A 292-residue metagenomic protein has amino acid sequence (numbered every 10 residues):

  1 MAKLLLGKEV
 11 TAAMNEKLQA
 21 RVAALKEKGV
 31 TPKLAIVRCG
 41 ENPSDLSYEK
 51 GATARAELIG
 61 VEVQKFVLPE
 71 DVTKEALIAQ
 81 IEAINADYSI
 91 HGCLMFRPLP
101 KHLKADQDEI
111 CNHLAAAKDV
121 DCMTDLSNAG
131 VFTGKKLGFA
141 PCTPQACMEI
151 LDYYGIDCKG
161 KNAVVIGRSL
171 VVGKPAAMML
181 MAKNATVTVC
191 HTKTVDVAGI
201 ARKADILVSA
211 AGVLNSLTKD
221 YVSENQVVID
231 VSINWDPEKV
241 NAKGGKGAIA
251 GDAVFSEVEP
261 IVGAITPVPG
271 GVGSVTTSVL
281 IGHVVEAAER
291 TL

Functional and structural regions predicted by a protein language model:
M1-V30: Positively charged, low-complexity intrinsically disordered leader regions
T31-G40: Short beta-strand segments enriched in small/hydrophobic residues
C39-A54, K135-V227, V231, K239 (+2 more regions): Glycine-rich phosphate/diphosphate-binding loop of Rossmann-like nucleotide-binding domains
A56-E70, V187-V189: Short beta-strand elements in bilobed, periplasmic/extracellular small-molecule ligand-binding domains
A76-Y88: Short, well-structured alpha-helical segments in soluble
S89-I90, A204: Short, high-confidence coil segments that cap the C-terminus of an alpha-helix and link into the following beta-strand
G92-C158, N215: Anion-binding alpha/beta catalytic cores of soluble intermediary-metabolism enzymes, centered on
I110-D119, T124-A129, S232-T291: Rossmann-fold NAD(P)-binding glycine/threonine-rich loop
